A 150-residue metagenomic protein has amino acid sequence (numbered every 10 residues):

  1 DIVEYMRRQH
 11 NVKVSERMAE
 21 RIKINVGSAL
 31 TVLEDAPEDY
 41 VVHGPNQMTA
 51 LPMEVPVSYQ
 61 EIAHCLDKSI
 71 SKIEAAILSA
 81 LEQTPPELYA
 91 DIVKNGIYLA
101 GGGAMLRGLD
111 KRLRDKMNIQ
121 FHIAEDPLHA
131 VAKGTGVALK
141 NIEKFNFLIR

Functional and structural regions predicted by a protein language model:
D1-D67, L78, E82: Phosphate-binding glycine-rich/basic clefts of nucleotide- and phosphate-handling proteins, predominantly
I2, I77, L99, T135: Residue-level signature of catalytic and energy-coupling elements of molecular machines, predominantly ATP/GTP-dependent
V12-E16, E82-Y89, F145-L148: Active-site phosphate-binding and catalytic loops of NTP-dependent enzymes
K13, V41, Y98, H122-I123: Structured core elements
S15, A19, E34, V137-R150: Acidic, glycine/GT-rich loop-and beta-edge segments that sit at the periphery of enzyme/chaperone cores
C65-V93, A138-I142: Phosphate/ATP-binding catalytic cores across multiple sugar-kinase/actin-like superfamilies, primarily ASKHA
A90-L113: Glycine-rich phosphate-binding loops at beta-strand->alpha-helix junctions
K111-V137, F145-R150: Conserved phosphate-binding/catalytic loops in two-lobed NTP-binding clefts
